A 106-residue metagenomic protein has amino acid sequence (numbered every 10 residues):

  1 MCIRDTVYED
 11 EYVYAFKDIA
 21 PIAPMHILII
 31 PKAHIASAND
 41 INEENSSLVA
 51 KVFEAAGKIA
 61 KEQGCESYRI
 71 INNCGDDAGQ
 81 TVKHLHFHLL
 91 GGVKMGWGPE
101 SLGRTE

Functional and structural regions predicted by a protein language model:
M1-E106: HIT superfamily nucleotide-processing domains
